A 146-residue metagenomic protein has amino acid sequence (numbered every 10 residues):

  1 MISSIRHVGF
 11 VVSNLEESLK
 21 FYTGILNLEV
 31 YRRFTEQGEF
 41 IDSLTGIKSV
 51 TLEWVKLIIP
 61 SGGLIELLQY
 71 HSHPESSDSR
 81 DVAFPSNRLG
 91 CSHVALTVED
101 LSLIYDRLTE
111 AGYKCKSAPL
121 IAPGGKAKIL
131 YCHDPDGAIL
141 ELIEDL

Functional and structural regions predicted by a protein language model:
I5-H7, L89-C91: Short, solvent-exposed beta-strand edge segments and adjacent coil->beta transition regions
V11-G62, E110, P123: Core segments of cupin and vicinal oxygen chelate
G38, S61-L64, S72-P74, L101: Short, charged/polar surface micro-motifs in flexible loops or helix N-caps
E39-S43, P74-D81: A short, acidic/glycine-rich surface segment
E53-K56, I65, D78-S79, P85 (+1 more regions): Vicinal oxygen chelate
Q69-H73, D145: Acetyl-CoA-dependent GNAT
